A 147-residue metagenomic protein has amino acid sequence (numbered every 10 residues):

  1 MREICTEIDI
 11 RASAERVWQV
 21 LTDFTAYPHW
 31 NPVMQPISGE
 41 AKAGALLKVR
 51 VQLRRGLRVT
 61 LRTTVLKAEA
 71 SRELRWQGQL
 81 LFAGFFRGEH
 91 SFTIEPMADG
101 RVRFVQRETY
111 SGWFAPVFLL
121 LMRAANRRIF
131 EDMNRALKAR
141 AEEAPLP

Functional and structural regions predicted by a protein language model:
M1-K42, A136, P147: Hydrophobic ligand-binding cavity/cleft-lining segments
R2-E7, E15, L46, T60 (+3 more regions): Intrinsic-disorder/low-complexity, polar/charged segments enriched in Ser/Thr/Lys/Arg/Asp/Glu/Gln
C5, T25-T60, K67-E73: Short beta-edge strand/loop motif at the mouth of beta-sheet-based domains
T6-I8, L61-K67, G78, G88-P96: Hydrophobic/aromatic beta-strand elements that line small-molecule binding cavities or substrate pockets in beta-rich
R11-E15, K42, L66-R72, T93-R103: A short, structured loop/turn motif at beta-sheet edges
R16-L21, Y27, L47-V49, V65 (+4 more regions): Hydrophobic pocket/interface hotspot
Q79-D132: Beta-strand/loop substructures that line and gate deep hydrophobic ligand-binding cavities in soluble
F130, N134, K138-P145: Short amphipathic alpha-helical signal-transduction/dimerization elements
